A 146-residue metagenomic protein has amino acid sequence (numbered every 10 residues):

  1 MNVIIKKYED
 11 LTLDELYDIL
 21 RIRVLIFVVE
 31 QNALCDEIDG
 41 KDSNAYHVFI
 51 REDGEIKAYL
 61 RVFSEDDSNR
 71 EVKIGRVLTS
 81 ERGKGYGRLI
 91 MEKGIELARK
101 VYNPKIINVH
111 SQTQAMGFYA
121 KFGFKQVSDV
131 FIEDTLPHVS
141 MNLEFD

Functional and structural regions predicted by a protein language model:
M1-N44, E52-E55: Short amphipathic alpha-helix that is part of the acyltransferase structural core
A33-D36, A45-F49, Y59, N108 (+1 more regions): Short hydrophobic/aromatic beta-strand element in the GNAT-like acyltransferase core that lines or flanks the acyl-donor
D42-N44, S68, E133-P137: Short acidic/glycine-enriched loop/turn segments that link adjacent beta-strands
F49, E55-S64, E71-R76: Conserved beta-strand in the GNAT
I50-D53, L143-F145: Active-site beta-strand termini and strand-to-loop segments that position acidic
T79, K84-E96: Conserved acetyl-CoA-binding loop-helix of GNAT-fold acetyltransferases
A98-S111: Conserved GNAT acetyl-CoA-binding A-motif
A120, K125-S140: Conserved catalytic-core motifs of GNAT/GCN5-like acyltransferases
